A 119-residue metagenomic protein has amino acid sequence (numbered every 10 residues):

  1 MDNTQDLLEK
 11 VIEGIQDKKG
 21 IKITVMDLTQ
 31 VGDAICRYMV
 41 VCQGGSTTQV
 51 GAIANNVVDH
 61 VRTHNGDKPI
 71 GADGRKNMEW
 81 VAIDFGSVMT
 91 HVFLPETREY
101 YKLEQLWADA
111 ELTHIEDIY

Functional and structural regions predicted by a protein language model:
M1-I35, G44-V81, P95-E96, L106-Y119: Polybasic/polar functional segments that serve as interface/processing modules
R37, S87: Conserved acidic residues
I83-F85: Active-site beta-strand termini and strand-to-loop segments that position acidic
